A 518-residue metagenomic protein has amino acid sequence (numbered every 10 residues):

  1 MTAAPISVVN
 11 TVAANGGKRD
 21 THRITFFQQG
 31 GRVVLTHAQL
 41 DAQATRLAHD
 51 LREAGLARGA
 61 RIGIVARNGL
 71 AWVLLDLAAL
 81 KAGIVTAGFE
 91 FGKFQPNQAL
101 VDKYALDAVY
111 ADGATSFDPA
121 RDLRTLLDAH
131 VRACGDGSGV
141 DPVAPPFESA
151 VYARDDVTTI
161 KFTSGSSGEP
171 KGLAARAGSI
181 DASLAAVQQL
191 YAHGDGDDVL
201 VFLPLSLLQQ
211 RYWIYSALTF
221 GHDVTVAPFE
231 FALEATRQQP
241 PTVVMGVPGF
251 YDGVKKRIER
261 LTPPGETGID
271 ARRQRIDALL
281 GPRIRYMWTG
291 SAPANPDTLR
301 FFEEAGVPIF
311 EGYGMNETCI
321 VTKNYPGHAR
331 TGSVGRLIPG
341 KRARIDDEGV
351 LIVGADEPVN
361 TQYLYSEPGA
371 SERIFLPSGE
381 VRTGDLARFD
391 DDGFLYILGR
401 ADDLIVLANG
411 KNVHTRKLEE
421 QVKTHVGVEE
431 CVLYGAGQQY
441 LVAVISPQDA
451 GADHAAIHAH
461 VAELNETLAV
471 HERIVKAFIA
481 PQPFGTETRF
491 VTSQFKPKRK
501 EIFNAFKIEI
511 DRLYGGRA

Functional and structural regions predicted by a protein language model:
D20-H22, S138-F162, E169, A192-D198: Conserved pre-ATP/AMP-binding loop-to-beta segment of ANL
R23-G69, V73, L77, Q98 (+1 more regions): Conserved AMP-binding/adenylate-forming core of the ANL superfamily
V34-A38, T158-L184: Conserved AMP-binding A3 loop
H49, D76, A87, F91-P119 (+2 more regions): Conserved ATP-dependent adenylate/AMP-binding module captured primarily in the ANL superfamily
D181-D198, L205-R275: Conserved AMP-binding/adenylation subdomain of ANL enzymes
T242-G246, R257-A329, E429: Gly/Ser/Thr-rich phosphate-binding loop
R344, I352-L407, N412, T424: Conserved ATP-binding/catalytic segment of the ANL
L386-F478, P483: AMP-binding/adenylate-forming catalytic core of the ANL superfamily
